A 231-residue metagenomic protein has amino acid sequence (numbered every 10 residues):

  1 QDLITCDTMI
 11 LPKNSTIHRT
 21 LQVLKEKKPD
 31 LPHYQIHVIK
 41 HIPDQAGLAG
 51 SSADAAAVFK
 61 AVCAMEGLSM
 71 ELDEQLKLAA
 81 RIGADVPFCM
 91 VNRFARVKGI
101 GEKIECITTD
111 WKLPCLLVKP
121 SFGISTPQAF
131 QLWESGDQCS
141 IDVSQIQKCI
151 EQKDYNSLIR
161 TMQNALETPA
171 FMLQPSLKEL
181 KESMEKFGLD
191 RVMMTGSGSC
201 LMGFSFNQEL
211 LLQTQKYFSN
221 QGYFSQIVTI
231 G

Functional and structural regions predicted by a protein language model:
Q1-A46, A64, L68-D73, K98 (+2 more regions): ATP-binding N-lobe of GHMP and related small-molecule kinases
Q1-P12, V58, A80, Q152-Q163: Short, basic/glycine-rich phosphate-binding loops at helix/coil junctions that contact nucleotide phosphates
E26-Q35, A61-I82, Q208-N220: Phosphate-handling active-site elements
A46-E74, F88-M90: DPxDG-like acidic metal-binding loop motif
G50-S51, M194-S199: Glycine-rich beta-strand-to-loop/alpha-helix junction loops that act as flexible
V91, R96-R191, F206-F218, Y223 (+1 more regions): Conserved, helical-rich catalytic subdomain that frames metal- and/or nucleotide-binding sites in enzyme alpha/beta
M202-F204: Short hydrophobic/aromatic beta-strand micro-patches that form the beta-sheet surface supporting nucleotide- or nucleic
